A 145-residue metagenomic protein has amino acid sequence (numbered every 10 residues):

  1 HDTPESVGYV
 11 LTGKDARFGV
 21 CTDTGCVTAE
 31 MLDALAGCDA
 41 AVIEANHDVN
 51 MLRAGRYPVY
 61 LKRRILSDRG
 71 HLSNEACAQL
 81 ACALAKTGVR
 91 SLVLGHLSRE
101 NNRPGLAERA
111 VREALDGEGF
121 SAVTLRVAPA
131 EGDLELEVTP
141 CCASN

Functional and structural regions predicted by a protein language model:
H1-A40, E131, L136-N145: Core dinuclear metal-dependent hydrolase active-site scaffold
A29-V127: Cap/insert and terminal regions of metallo-dependent hydrolase folds
